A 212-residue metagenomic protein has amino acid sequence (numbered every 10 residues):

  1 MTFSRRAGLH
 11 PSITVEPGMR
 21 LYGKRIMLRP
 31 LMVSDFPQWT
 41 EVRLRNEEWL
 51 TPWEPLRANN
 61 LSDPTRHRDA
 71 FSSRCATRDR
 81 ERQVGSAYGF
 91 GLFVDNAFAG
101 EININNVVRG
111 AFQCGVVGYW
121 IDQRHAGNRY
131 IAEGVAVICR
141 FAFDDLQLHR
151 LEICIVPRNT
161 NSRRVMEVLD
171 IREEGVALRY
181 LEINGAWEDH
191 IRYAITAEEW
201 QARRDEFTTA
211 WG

Functional and structural regions predicted by a protein language model:
M1-Q38, V42-P52, G89-G212: Acyl-donor (CoA/ACP) binding surface of acyl/acetyltransferases
T51-A76: Conserved GNAT-fold acetyl-CoA-binding loop/helix
L61-T65, G85-S86, L92: Short gly/ser-rich anion-binding loops that grip negatively charged ligand groups
A70, R74, S86-Y88, G100: Generic hydrophobic, aliphatic-rich segments that mediate packing or membrane embedding
A76-R78, N103-I104: Short, charged beta->alpha transition segments
T77-R80, F141: A generic secondary-structure signal
R80-V84, I171: Short loop/turn motifs at secondary-structure junctions and domain boundaries
